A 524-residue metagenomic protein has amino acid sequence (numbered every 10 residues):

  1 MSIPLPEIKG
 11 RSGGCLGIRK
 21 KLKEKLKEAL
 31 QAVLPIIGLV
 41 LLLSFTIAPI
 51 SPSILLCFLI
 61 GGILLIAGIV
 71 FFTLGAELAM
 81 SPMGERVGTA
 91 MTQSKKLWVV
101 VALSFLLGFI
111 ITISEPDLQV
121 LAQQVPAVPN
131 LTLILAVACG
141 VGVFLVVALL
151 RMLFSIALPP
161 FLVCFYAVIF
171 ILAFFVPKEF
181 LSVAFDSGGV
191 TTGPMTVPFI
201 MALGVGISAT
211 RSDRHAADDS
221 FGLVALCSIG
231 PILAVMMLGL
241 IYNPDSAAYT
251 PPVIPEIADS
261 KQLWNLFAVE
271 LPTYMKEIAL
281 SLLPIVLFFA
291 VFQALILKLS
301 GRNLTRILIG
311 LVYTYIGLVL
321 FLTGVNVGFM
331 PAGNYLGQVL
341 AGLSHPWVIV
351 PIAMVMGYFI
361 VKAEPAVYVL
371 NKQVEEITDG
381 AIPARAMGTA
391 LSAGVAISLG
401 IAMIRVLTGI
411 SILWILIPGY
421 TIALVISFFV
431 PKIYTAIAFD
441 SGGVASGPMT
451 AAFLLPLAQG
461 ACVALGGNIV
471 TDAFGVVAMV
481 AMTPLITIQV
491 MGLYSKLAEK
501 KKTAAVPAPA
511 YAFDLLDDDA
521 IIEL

Functional and structural regions predicted by a protein language model:
M1-A29, V33, G84-W98, S212-S220 (+6 more regions): Intrinsically disordered, low-complexity non-transmembrane regions of multi-pass membrane transporters
K25-A32, L56-G62, A90-W98, L158-V163 (+3 more regions): Alpha-helical transmembrane segments and their helix-start/interface "positive-inside/aromatic belt" motifs in integral
L34-I47, G61-F71, L103-I110, G140-R151 (+10 more regions): Hydrophobic core segments of alpha-helical transmembrane domains in multi-pass membrane transport and ion-translocation
L42-L56, A76-G84, I110-V125, F144-S155 (+11 more regions): Transmembrane helix-loop junctions in multi-pass membrane proteins
L56-C57, G75, A122-I134, M152-A167 (+7 more regions): Transmembrane helix-loop boundary segments of multi-pass membrane transporters
G88-A90, L97-V168, P346-S427: Helix-loop-helix junctions within the multi-pass membrane cores of secondary transporters/permeases
F185-T192, A216-A225, S427-P456: C-terminal membrane-solvent junction of multi-pass transporters and transport-like membrane proteins
V253-A366: Transmembrane helical segments that form the transport core of multi-pass membrane transport proteins
